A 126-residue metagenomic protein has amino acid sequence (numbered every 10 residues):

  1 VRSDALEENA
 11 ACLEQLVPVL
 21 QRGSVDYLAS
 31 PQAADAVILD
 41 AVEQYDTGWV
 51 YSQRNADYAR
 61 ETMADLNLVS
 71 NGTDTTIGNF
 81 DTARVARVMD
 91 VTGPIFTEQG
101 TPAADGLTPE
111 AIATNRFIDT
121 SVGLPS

Functional and structural regions predicted by a protein language model:
V1-D4, E8: Ligand/cofactor pocket segment of small-molecule handling proteins
D4, T75-G78, E110, N115: Flexible, active-site-adjacent loop/turn segments at secondary-structure boundaries
E8-E98: Secondary-structure end/capping motifs
T82-S126: Conserved C-terminal helix/tail region of periplasmic/extracytoplasmic solute-binding proteins
